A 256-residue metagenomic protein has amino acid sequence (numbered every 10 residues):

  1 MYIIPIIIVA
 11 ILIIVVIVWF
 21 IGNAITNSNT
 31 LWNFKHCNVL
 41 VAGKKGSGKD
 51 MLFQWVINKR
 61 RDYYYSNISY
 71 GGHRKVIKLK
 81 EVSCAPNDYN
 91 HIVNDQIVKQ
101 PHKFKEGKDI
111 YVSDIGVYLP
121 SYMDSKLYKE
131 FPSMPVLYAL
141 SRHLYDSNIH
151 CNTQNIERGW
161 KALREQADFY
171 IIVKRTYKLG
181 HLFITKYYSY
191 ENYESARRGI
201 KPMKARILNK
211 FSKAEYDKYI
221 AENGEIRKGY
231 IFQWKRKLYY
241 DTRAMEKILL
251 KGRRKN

Functional and structural regions predicted by a protein language model:
M1-A10: Feature marks short, highly hydrophobic, charge-poor N-terminal signal-anchor/signal peptide-like helices that anchor
V16-N33: Pre-Walker A adenine-sensing motif
G22, N33-K59: Glycine-rich P-loop/Walker A and Walker A-like loops and their local beta1-loop-alpha1 context in P-loop NTPases
N38-L40, Y63, K108-I110, N148-H150: Residue-level preference for the first positions of well-ordered beta-strands
N58-S66: Post-Walker A helix-loop "phosphate-sensing" segment adjacent to the P-loop in P-loop NTPases
S69-R142: Conserved nucleotide-sensing/catalytic segment adjacent to the nucleotide-binding pocket in NTP-handling enzymes
G116-K204: Replace "adjacent to P-loop NTPase cores in ATP/GTP-dependent enzymes" with "adjacent to NTP-binding cores
F169, L182-N256: Conserved P-loop NTPase motor module
